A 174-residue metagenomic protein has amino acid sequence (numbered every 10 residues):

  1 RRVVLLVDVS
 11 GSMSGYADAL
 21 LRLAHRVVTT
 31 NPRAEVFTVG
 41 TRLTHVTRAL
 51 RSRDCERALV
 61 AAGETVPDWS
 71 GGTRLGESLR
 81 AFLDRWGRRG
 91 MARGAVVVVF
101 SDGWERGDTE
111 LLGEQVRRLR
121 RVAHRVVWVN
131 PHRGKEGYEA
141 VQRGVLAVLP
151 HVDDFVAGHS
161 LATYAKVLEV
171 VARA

Functional and structural regions predicted by a protein language model:
R1-Y16, L21, T41: MIDAS-like acidic motif and immediate structural context at the N-terminus of von Willebrand factor A/I domains
L5, V36-T38, V97-V99, W128: Structural beta-sheet core signal
V7-S10, G94-G107, D153: DG-centered beta-turn motif at the end of beta-strands
V27-N31, F37, R51-D54, A95 (+2 more regions): C-terminal structured domains
T38-A62, Q142: Short beta-strand-loop
R57-A95, G137-E139: Von Willebrand factor
G107-E110, K166: Extracytoplasmic/secreted cell-surface and envelope-processing proteins
V116-A174: Von Willebrand factor type A / integrin I
